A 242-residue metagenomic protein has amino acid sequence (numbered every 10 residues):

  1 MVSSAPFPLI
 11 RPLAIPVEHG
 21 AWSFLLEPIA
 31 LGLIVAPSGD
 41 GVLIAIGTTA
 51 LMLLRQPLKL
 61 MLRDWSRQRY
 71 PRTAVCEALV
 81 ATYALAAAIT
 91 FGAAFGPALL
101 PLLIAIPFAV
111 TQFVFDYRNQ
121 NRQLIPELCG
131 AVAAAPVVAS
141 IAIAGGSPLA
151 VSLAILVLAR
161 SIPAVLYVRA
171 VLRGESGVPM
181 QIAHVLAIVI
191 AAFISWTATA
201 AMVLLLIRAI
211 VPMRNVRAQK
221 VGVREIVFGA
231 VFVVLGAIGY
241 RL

Functional and structural regions predicted by a protein language model:
A5-I10, R55-S66, F108-Q123, I162-G177 (+1 more regions): C-terminal ends of transmembrane helices
R11-A36, A131, G229-V233: The first (N-terminal) embedded transmembrane alpha-helix
P16, E175-L242: C-terminal transmembrane helix-loop-helix hairpin of multi-pass membrane proteins
P28, T73-L85, L128-A142, M180-F193 (+1 more regions): Small-residue-rich segments of transmembrane alpha-helices in multi-pass membrane proteins, especially helix faces
A30-A45, A87-L102, P136-A154, I190-A198 (+1 more regions): Helix-coil boundary and interhelical linker segments in multi-pass alpha-helical membrane proteins
G39-T90: Glycine/small-residue-rich interface belts in oligomeric ring/scaffold proteins and their assembly partners
I89-T90, P97, P101-S140: Intramembrane alpha-helical segments
N121, L128, V132-I194: Generic multipass alpha-helical transmembrane bundles of integral membrane proteins
